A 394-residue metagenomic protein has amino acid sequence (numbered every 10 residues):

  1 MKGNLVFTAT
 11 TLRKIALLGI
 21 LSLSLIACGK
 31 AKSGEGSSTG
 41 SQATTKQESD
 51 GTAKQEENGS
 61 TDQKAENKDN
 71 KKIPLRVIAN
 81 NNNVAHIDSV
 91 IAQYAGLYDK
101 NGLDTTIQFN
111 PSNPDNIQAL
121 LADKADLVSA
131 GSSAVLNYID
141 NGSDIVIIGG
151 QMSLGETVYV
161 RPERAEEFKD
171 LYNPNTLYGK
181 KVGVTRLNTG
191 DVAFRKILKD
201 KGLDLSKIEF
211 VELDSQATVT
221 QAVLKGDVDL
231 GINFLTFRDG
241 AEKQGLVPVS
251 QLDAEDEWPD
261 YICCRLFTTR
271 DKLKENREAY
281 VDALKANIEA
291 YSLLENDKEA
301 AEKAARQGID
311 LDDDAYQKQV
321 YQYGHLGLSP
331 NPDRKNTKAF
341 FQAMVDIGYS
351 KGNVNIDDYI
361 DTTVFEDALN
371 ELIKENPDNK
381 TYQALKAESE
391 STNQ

Functional and structural regions predicted by a protein language model:
G3-S33: Sec-dependent N-terminal signal peptides of Gram-positive bacterial secreted proteins and lipoproteins
C28-A53: Bacterial lipoprotein signal-peptidase II cleavage site
E56, K64-D204, F210-L213, D229-L235 (+3 more regions): Short, glycine-/small- and polar/acidic-enriched structural segments that line small-molecule recognition paths
H86, V90, I117, S132-V135 (+13 more regions): Extracytoplasmic/secreted envelope proteins and their assembly/folding machinery, especially bacterial periplasmic
N110-P114, S129, V184-T189, A217 (+4 more regions): Soluble non-cytosolic domains of exported or imported proteins
T218-Q307: Pocket-lining segment of extracytoplasmic ligand-binding domains
E275-G352: Secondary-structure end/capping motifs
V345-Q394: Conserved C-terminal helix/tail region of periplasmic/extracytoplasmic solute-binding proteins
